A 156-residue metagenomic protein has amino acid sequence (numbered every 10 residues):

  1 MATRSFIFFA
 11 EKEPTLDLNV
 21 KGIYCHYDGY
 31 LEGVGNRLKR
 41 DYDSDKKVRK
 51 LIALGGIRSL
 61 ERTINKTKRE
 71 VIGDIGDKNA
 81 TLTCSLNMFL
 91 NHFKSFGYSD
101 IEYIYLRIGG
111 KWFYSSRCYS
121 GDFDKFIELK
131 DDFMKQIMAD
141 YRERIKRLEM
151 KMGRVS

Functional and structural regions predicted by a protein language model:
M1-Y30: Short, extreme N-terminal segment that most often corresponds to the first beta-strand
I7-F8, L38, W112: Hydrophobic beta-strand residues in large extracellular and virion-surface proteins
N19-I52: Extracellular beta-rich globular recognition domains, centered on the fibrinogen C-terminal
D41-S156: Low-complexity intrinsically disordered segments
